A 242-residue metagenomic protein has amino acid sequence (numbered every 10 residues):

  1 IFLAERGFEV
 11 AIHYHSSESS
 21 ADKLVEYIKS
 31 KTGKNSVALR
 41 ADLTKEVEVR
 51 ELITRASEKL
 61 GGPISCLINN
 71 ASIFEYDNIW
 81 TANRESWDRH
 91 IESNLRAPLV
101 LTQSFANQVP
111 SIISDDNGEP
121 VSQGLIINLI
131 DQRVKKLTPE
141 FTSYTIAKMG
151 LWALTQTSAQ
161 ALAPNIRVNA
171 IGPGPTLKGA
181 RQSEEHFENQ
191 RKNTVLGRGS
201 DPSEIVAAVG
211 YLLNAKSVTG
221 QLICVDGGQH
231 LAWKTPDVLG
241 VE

Functional and structural regions predicted by a protein language model:
I1-A11: Canonical Rossmann dinucleotide-binding motif of NAD(H)/NADP(H)-dependent dehydrogenases/reductases, specifically
E18-S19, R40-I53, R84, S203: The beta1-alpha1 cofactor-binding region of Rossmann-like NAD(H)/NADP(H)-dependent oxidoreductases
P63, W152, L162-T176, V218-V225: Conserved Rossmann-fold SDR core element
I73, I113-A163, P175-T176, Q229: Catalytic loop of short-chain dehydrogenase/reductase
N78-I79, N83-I91, Q190: Substrate-binding pocket helix/loop in short-chain dehydrogenase/reductase
T102-Q103, Q156: A short, exposed helix-loop element centered on a Lys and neighboring polar residues
D201-V225, H230-L231: C-terminal substrate-recognition "lid" of short-chain dehydrogenase/reductases
